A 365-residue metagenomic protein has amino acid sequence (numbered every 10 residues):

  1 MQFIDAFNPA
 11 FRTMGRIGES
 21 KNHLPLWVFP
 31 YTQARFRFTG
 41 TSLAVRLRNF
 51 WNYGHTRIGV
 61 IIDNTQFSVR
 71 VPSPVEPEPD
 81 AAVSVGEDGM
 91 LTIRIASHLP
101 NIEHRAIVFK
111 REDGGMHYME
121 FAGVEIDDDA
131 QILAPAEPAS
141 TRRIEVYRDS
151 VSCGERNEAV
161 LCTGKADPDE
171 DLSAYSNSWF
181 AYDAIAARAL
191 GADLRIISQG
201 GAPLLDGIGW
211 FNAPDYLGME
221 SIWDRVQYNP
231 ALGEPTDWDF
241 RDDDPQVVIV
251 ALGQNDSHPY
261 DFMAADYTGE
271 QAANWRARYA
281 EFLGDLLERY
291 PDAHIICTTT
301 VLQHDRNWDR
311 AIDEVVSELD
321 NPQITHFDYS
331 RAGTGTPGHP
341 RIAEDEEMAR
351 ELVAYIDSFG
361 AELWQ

Functional and structural regions predicted by a protein language model:
M1-S178, L363-Q365: N-terminal secretory targeting modules
Y31, D167-T268, L302-R306, H339 (+1 more regions): Conserved SGNH/GDSL esterase-like catalytic core that processes O-acyl groups on lipids and polysaccharides
A134-E137, E234-D244, G284-R289, A361-W364: Surface-exposed acidic, glycine-flexible loop patches that form ligand/cofactor-binding and adhesion interfaces
R143-Y147, S152, L194-S198, Q246-A251 (+2 more regions): Structural recognition of the beta-strand scaffold that forms the well-ordered cores of secreted hydrolase catalytic
S152, G191, G253, G284-P291 (+3 more regions): Sec-exported extracytoplasmic/periplasmic mature domains
W275-R276, A293: Catalytic core segments in nucleotide and nucleic-acid processing enzymes
Y279-L283, D313: Generic structural signal for well-ordered alpha-helices, preferentially at hydrophobic/aromatic core positions
H294-Q365: Extracellular serine-dependent O-acyl
